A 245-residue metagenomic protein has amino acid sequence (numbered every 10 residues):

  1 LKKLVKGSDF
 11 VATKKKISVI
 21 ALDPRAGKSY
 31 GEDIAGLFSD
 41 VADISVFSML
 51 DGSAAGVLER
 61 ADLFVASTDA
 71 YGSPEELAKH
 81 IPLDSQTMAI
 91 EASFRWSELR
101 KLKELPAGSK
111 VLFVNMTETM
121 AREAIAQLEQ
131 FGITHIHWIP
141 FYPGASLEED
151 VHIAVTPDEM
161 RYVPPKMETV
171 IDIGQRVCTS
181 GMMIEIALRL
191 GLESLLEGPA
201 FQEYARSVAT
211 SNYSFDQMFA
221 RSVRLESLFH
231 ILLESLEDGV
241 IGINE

Functional and structural regions predicted by a protein language model:
L1-V11: Short, Lys/Arg-enriched N-terminal segments with co-localized hydrophobic residues within the first ~10-30 amino acids
F10-T13, S18-L37, G52-S53, D69-Q127 (+1 more regions): Ser/Thr/Gly-rich flexible loops in soluble cytosolic domains mediating phosphotransfer, phosphorylation
V19, V46-F47, F64-S67, L112-N115 (+2 more regions): Short, hydrophobic beta-strand segments that form beta-sheet elements in well-ordered domains
G36-E59, E91-K101, L128-D150: A short, well-structured beta->alpha microelement
G56-E59, P74-P82, S146-D150, R161-E168: Short loop/helix-cap segments at secondary-structure boundaries that form the rim of catalytic
T117-M120, P143, E159-R161: Short acidic/polar capping segments at secondary-structure boundaries
P157-T169, I173, G242: Anaerobic metallocofactor- and corrinoid-dependent redox/one-carbon enzyme cores, especially those from methanogenesis
A220-E245: Sensory modules in modular signal-transduction proteins
